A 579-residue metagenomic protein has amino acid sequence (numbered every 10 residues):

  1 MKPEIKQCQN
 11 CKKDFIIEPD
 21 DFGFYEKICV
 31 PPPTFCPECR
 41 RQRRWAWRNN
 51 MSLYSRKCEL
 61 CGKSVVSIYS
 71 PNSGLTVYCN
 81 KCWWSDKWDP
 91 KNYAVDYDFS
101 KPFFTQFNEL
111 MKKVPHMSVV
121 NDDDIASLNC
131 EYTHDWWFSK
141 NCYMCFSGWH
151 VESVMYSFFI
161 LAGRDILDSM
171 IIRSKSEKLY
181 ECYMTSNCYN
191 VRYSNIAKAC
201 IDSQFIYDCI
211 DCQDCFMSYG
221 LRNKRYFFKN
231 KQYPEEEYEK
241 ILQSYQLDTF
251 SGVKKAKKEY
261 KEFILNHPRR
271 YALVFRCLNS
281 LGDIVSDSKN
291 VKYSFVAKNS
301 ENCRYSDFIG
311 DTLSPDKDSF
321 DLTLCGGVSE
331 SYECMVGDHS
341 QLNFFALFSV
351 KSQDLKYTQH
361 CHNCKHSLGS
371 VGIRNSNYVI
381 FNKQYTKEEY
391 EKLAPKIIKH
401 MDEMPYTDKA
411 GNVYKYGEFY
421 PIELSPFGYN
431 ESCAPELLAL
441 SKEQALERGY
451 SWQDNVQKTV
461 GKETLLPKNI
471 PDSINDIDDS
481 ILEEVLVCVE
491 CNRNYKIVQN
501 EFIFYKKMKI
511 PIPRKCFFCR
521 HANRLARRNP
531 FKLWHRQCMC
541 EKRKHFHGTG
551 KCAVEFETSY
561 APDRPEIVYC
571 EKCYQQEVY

Functional and structural regions predicted by a protein language model:
M1-Y579: Long, distal/terminal scaffolding or interaction modules with repetitive or compositionally biased sequence
